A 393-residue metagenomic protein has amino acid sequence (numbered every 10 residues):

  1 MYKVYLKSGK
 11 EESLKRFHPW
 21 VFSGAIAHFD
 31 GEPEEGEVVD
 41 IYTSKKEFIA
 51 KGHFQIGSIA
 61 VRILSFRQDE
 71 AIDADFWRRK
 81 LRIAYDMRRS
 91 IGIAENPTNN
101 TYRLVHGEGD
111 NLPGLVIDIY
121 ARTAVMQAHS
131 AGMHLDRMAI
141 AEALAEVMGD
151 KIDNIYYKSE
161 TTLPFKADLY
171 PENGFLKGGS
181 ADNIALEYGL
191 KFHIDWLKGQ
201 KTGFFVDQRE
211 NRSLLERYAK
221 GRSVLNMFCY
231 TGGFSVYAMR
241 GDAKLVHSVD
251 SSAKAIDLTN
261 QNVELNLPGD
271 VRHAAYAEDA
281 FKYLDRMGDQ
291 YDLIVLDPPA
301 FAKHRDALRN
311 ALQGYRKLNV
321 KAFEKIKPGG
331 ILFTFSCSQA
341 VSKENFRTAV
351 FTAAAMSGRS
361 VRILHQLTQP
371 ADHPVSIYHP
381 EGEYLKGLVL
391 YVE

Functional and structural regions predicted by a protein language model:
M1-L115, I119: Non-catalytic accessory regions of SAM-dependent methyltransferases
V105-D118, H134-F205, S213: Non-catalytic substrate-recognition/targeting regions of SAM-dependent transferases
G221-Y230: Conserved class I S-adenosyl-L-methionine
T231-A243: Conserved SAM-binding loop of SAM-dependent methyltransferases across substrates and taxa, primarily the Class I
L245-D250: Conserved SAM-binding motif I beta-strand of class I
K254-V295: S-adenosyl-L-methionine
Y291-K321: Mobile active-site "lid"/loop adjacent to the S-adenosyl-L-methionine
I331-E393: C-terminal catalytic and target-recognition region of SAM-dependent MTase-like enzymes, primarily methyltransferases
